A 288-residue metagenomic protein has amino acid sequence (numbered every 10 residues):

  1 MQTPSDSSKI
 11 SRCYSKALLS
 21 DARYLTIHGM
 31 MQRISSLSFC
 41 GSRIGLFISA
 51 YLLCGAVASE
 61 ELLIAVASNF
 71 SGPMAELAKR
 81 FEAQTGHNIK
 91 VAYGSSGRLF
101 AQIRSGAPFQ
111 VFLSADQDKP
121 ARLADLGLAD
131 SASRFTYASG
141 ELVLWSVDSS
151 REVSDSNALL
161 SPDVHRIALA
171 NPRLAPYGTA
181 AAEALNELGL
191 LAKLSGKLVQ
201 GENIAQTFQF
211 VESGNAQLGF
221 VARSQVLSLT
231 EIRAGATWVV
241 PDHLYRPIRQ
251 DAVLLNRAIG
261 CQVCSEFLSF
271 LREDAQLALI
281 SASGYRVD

Functional and structural regions predicted by a protein language model:
M1, M30-M31: Methionine residue identity
D6, A17, D21-A22: Acidic, Ala/Val/Gly-enriched low-complexity intrinsically disordered segments
L46-L52: Sec-dependent N-terminal signal peptides
L53-C54, S59: N-terminal signal peptide c-region/cleavage motif recognized by signal peptidases
S59-G86, K90-Y93, G97-A107, S114-Q117 (+3 more regions): Exported/periplasmic ABC-transporter solute-binding proteins
